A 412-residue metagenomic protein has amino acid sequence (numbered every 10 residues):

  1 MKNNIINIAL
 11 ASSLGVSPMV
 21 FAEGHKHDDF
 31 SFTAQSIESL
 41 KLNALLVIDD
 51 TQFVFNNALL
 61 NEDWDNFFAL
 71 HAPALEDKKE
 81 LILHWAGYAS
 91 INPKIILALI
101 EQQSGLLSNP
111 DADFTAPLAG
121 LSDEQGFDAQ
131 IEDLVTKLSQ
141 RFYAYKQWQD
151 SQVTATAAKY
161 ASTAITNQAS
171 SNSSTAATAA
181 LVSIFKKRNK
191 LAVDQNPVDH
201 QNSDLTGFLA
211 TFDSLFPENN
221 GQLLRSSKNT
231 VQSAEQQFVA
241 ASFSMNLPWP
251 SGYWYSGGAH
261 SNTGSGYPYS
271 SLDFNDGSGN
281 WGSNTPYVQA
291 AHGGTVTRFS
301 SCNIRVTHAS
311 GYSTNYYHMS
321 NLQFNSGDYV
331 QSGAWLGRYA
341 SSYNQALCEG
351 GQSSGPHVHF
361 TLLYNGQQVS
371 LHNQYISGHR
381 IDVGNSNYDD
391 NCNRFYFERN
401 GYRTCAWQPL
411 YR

Functional and structural regions predicted by a protein language model:
M1-A22: Gram-negative bacterial Sec-dependent N-terminal signal peptides
E23-E80: N-terminal export signals and maturation junctions of secreted/periplasmic proteins
W64-L75, E80-Y88, A116-Q125, S283 (+1 more regions): Second-shell loop/turn segments in exported
A74-D113, Y145, Q149, R305: Mobile, glycine-rich extracellular loop/lid and propeptide segments that shape or gate substrate/ligand access
A98, Q102, S108-S226, R338 (+1 more regions): Catalytic and binding regions of secreted/periplasmic enzymes and modules that target cell-wall glycans
E218-N303, Q331-S332, Y388-R412: Surface-exposed, glycine-biased beta-strand/turn segments
G266, L272-N275, T307-H308, D328-R412: Conserved, short, structured surface segments that act as functional micro-motifs
S283-S326, S342-H357: Zn2+-dependent peptidoglycan hydrolase active-site motif and core
